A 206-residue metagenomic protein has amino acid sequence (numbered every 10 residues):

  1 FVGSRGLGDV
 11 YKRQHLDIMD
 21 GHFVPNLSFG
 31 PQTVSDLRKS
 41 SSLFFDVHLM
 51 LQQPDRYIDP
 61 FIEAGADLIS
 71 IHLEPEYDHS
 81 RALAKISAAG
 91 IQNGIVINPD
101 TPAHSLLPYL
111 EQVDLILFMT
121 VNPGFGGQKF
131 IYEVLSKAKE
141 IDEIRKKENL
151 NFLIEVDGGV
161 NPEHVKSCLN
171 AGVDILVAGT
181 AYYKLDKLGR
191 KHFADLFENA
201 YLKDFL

Functional and structural regions predicted by a protein language model:
F1-Y11: Single conserved hydrophobic/aromatic residue that forms the stacking wall/gate of nucleotide- or nucleobase-binding
D9, S40, A64, A89 (+1 more regions): Structural motif
H15-P31, V121-G127: Glycine-rich, proline-tolerant flexible connector loops at the mouths of alpha/beta enzymes
D17, F61, I116, I141 (+3 more regions): Conserved, mostly hydrophobic/aromatic
L27-V47, K85-G94, V134-N151, L196-L206: Alpha-helix-loop-beta-strand connector modules within alpha/beta enzyme cores
D55-E63, T101-Q112, V160-L176: Catalytic cores of alpha/beta
R56-Y57, D67-L153: Conserved anion-binding
I71-Y77, T120-Q128, A171-H192: Glycine-rich phosphate-binding active-site loops on the catalytic face of alpha/beta enzymes
